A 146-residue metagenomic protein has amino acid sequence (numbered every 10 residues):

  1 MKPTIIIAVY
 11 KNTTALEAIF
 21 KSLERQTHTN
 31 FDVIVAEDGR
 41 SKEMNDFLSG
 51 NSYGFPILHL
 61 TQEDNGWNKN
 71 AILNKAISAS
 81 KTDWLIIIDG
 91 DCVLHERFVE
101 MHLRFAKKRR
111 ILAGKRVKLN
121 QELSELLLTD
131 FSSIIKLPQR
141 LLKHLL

Functional and structural regions predicted by a protein language model:
K2-T4, D32: Cell-envelope/extracellular polymer assembly enzymes that use nucleotide-activated donors
K11, L23, E37-R40, D64 (+1 more regions): Conserved short acidic donor-positioning loop in nucleotide-sugar-dependent glycosyltransferases
K21-N30: Short, acidic, metal-binding catalytic loop of nucleotide-sugar glycosyltransferases
N30-R40, L58-Q62: Short beta-strand/loop segment that forms part of the nucleotide-sugar
E37-D46, Y53, C92: A conserved acidic beta->alpha catalytic loop
E63-S80, R97: Glycine-rich, basic loop-to-helix element that forms the pyrophosphate-binding segment of sugar-nucleotide handling
L85: Short aromatic/hydrophobic "clamp" motif used to bind/position activated sugar donors
R97-D130: Conserved donor NDP-sugar-binding/catalytic core segment of glycosyltransferases
